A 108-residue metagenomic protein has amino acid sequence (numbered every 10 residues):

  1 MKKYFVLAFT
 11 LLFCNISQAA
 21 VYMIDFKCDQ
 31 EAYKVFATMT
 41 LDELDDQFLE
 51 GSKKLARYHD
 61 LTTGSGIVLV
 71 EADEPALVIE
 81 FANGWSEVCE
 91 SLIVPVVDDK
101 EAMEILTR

Functional and structural regions predicted by a protein language model:
Y4-S65, D73-P75, D98-R108: Short S/T/G/P-rich N-terminal loop/turn motif that feeds into the first structured element of a domain
L49, A82-S86: N-terminal cationic-hydrophobic initiation segments that often serve targeting/anchoring roles
D73-N83: Short amphipathic alpha-helices within nucleic acid-binding modules
V88-K100: Conserved short beta-strand edge segments in small beta-sheet-based binding/regulatory domains
